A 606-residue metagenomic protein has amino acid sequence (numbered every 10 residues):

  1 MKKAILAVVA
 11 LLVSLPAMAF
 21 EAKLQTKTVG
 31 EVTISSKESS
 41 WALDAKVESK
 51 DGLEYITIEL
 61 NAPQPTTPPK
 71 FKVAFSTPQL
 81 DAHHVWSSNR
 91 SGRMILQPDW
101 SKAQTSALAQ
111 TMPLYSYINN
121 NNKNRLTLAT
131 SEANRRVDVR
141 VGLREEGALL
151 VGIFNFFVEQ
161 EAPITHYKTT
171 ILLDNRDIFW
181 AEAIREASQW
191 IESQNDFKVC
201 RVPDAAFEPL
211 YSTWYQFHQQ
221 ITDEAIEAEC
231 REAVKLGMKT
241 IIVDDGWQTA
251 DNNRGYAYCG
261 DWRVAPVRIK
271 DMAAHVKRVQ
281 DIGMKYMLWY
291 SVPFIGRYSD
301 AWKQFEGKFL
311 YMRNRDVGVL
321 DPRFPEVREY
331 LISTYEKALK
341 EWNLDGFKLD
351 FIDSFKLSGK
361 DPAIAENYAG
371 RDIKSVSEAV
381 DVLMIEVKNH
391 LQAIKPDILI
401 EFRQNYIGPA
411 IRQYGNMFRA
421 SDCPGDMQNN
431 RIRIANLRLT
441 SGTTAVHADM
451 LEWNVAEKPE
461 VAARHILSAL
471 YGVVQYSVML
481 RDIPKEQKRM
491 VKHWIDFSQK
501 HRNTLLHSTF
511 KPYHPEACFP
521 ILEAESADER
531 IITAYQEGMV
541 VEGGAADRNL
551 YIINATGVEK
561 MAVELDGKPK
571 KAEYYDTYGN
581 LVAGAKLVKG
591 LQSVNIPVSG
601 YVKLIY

Functional and structural regions predicted by a protein language model:
S14-P16: N-terminal signal peptide c-region/cleavage motif recognized by signal peptidases
F20-W190, F197, M561-L565, A572 (+5 more regions): N-terminal accessory beta-strand-rich subdomains and adjacent acidic, glycine-rich linkers that precede catalytic cores
E161-K168, L383-G600, I605-Y606: Active-site-proximal substrate-binding groove within the catalytic cores of carbohydrate-active enzymes
E182-K198, K239-V243, V267-D316, D397-E401 (+1 more regions): Glycine-rich, aromatic-flanked loop segments that form ligand/cofactor-binding clefts across common enzyme folds
R201, E208, Y215-Q219, K285-E341: Active-site-adjacent "subsite" loops/lids of carbohydrate-active enzymes
F207-T213, I241-V243, Y286-Y290, F347-L349 (+2 more regions): Hydrophobic faces of well-ordered beta-strands that scaffold small-molecule active sites in alpha/beta enzyme cores
A225-Q248, E341: Catalytic domains of carbohydrate-active enzymes, especially glycoside hydrolases
W247-M272, S299-P325, S354-D381, V387: Aromatic- and acidic-residue-enriched carbohydrate-binding clefts of CAZyme catalytic domains
